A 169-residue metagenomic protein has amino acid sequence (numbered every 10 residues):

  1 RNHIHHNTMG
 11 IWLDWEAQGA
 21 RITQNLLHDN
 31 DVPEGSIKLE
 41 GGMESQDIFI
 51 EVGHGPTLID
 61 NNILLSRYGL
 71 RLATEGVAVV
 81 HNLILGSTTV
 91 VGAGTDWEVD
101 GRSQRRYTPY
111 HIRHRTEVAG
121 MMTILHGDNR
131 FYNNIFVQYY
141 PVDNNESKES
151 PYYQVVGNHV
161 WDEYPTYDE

Functional and structural regions predicted by a protein language model:
R1-E169: Glycine- and acidic/polar-rich repeat regions and solenoidal domains
